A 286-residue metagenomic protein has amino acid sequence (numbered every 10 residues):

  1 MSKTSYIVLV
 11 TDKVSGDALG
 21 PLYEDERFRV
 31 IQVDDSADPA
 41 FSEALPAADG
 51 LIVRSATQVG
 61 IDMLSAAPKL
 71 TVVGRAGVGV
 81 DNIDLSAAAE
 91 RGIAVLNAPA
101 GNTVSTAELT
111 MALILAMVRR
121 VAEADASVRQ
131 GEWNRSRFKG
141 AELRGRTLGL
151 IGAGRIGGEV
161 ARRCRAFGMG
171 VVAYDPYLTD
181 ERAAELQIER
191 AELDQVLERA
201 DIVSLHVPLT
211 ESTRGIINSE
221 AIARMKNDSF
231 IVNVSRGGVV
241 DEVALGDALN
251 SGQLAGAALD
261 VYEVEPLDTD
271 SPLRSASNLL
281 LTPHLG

Functional and structural regions predicted by a protein language model:
M1-L96, N218: An N-terminal-biased, well-structured beta-alpha scaffold segment characteristic of Rossmann-like dinucleotide-binding
S2, A89, L96-L109, N134 (+1 more regions): C-terminal helix-to-coil terminal segments
I7, R29, A94, R146-G149 (+5 more regions): Structural signature of beta-strand start/N-cap positions in the alpha/beta core of ABC transporter nucleotide-binding
D12, V53-S55, G77, A200 (+3 more regions): Glycine-rich, N-terminal phosphate-binding loop of Rossmann-like dinucleotide-binding domains
V33-D34, R54, A76-G77, I93-V104 (+4 more regions): Short beta->alpha connector loops at strand-helix junctions that form conserved, small/polar/Pro-enriched
V59-L64, P176-P272: Rossmann-like adenosine-cofactor binding region
R91, P99-T147, E159-A166: Phosphate-binding beta-alpha-beta segment of Rossmann-like dinucleotide-binding domains, i.e., the NAD(P)
A153-G154: Glycine-rich Rossmann-fold phosphate-binding loop(s) that bind the pyrophosphate of adenine dinucleotide cofactors
